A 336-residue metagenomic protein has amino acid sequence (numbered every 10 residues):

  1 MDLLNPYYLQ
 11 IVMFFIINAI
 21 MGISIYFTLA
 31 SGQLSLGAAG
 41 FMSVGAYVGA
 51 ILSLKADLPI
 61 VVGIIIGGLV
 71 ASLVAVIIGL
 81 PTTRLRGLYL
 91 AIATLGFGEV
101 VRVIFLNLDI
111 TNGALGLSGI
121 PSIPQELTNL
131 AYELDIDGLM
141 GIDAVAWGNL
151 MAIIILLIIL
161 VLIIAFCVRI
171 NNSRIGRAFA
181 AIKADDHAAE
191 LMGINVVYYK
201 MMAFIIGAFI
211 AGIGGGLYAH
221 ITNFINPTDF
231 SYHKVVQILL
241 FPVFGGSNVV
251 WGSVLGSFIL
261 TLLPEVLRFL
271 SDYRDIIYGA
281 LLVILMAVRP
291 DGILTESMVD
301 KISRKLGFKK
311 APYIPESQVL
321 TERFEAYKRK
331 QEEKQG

Functional and structural regions predicted by a protein language model:
M1-G336: Transmembrane alpha-helices and adjacent helix-loop boundaries
